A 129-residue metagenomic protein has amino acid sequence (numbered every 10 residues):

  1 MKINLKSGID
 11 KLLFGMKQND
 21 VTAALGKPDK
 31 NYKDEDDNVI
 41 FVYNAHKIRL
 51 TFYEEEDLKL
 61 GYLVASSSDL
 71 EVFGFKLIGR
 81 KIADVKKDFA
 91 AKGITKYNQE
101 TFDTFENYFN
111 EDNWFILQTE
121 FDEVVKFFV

Functional and structural regions predicted by a protein language model:
M1-V129: Short helix/turn-capping signatures at newly exposed starts of structured segments
